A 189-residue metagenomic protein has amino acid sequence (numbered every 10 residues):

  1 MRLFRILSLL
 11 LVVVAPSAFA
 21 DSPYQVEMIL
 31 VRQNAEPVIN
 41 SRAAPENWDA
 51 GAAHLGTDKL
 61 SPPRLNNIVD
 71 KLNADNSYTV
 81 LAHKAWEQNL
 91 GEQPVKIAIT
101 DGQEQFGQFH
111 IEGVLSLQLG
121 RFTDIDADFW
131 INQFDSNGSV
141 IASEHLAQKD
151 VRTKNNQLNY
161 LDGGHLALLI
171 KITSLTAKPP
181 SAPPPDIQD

Functional and structural regions predicted by a protein language model:
M1, A15, I187-Q188: Generic detector of intrinsically disordered, low-complexity segments in short proteins and peptide precursors
R2-L9: Sec-dependent signal peptide recognition, specifically the positively charged N-region followed immediately by
L10-S17: N-terminal signal peptide c-region/cleavage motif recognized by signal peptidases
A15, A44, P62, Q93 (+2 more regions): Intrinsic-disorder/low-complexity coil detector
S17, Q25, A167: A residue-level signal for beta-strand positions that form part of recognition/binding surfaces within mature
A20-R152, N156-L161: Extended, low-hydrophobicity segments enriched in charged/polar residues
L146-D189: C-terminal partner/receptor-binding element of secreted or periplasmic proteins
